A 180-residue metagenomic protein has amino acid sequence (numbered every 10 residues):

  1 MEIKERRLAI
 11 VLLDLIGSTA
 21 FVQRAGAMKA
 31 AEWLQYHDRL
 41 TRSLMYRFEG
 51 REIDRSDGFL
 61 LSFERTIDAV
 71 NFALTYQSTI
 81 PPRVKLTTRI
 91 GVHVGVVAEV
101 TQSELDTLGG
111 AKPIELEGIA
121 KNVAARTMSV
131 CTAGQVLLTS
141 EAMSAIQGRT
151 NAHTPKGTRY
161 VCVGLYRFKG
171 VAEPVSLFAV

Functional and structural regions predicted by a protein language model:
M1-F72: Catalytic NTP-binding/metal-coordinating core of nucleotidyl cyclase/transferase enzymes
G58-A179: Catalytic beta-strand-to-alpha-helix segment of the class III nucleotidyl cyclase homology domain
